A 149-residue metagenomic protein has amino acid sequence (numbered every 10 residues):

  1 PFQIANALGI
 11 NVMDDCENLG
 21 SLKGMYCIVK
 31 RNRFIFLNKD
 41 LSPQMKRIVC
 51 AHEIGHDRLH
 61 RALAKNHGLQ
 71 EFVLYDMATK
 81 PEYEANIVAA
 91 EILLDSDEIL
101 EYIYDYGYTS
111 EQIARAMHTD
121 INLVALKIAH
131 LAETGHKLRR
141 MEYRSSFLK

Functional and structural regions predicted by a protein language model:
P1-K149: Active-site hotspot residues in diverse enzymes, especially metal/ion-binding acidic/histidine motifs
